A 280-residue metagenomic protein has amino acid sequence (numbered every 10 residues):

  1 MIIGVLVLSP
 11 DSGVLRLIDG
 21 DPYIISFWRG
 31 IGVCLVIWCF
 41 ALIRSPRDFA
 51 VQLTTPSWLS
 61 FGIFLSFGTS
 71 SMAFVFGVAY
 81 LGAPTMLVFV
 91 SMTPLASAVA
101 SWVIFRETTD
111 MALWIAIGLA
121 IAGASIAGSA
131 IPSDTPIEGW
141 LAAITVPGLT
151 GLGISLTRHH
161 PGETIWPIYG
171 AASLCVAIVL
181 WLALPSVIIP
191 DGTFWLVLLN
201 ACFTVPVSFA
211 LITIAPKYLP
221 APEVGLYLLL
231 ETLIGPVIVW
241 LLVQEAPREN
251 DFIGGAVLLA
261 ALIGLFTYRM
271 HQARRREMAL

Functional and structural regions predicted by a protein language model:
M1-F27, I31, L65, A73 (+4 more regions): Glycine-/small-residue-enriched transmembrane alpha-helix faces in small-molecule transporters and effluxers
M1-I3, V33-G62, T108-W114, P132-E138 (+4 more regions): Membrane-interface interhelical linkers
L8, R44-T85, V90, I126 (+1 more regions): Specific transmembrane alpha-helical segments of multi-pass solute transporters/efflux pumps, especially DMT/EamA
D19-F27, V51-S57, A124, S129-L149 (+2 more regions): Juxtamembrane helix-entry segments on the extracytoplasmic side of multipass membrane proteins
I24, I31-G32, V75-R106, V146 (+1 more regions): Specific alpha-helical transmembrane segments that line the substrate/conduction pathway and gating interfaces
G30, A41, S129, L229-L280: C-terminal-most transmembrane helix of multi-pass membrane proteins
I37, A112-S129, V146-T150, S173-L180 (+1 more regions): Hydrophobic transmembrane alpha-helices of multi-pass small-molecule transport proteins
M86-M92, T157-C175, V205-L241: Helix-helix packing/entry segments at the starts of transmembrane helices
